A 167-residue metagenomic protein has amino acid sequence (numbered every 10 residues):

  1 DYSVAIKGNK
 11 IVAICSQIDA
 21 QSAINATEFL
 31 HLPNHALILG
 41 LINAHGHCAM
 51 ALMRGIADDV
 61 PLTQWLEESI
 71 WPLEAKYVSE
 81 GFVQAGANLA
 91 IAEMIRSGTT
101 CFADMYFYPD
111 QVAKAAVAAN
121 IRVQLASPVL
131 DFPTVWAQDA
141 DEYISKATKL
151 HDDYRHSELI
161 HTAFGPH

Functional and structural regions predicted by a protein language model:
D1-I38: Histidine-rich, glycine-flanked metal-binding segment
V4, N9, N34, H45 (+4 more regions): Divalent metal-coordination and catalytic microenvironments
I14, A23, A51-L52, W65: Residues that scaffold the ATP/ADP-binding catalytic core of kinase and kinase-like folds
E28-L30, I42, Q124: Hydrophobic/aromatic beta-strand patches that form the interior of the parallel beta-sheet core in alpha/beta enzyme
P33, V60-Y108, P166: Divalent metal-binding segments
L39-A51: Histidine-centered catalytic micro-motifs
L52-Q84, R122-I144: Active-site gating loops and adjacent loop-to-helix segments of metal-dependent hydrolytic enzymes
Q111-H167: Metal-coordinating catalytic core of metallo-dependent amide/deamination hydrolases
